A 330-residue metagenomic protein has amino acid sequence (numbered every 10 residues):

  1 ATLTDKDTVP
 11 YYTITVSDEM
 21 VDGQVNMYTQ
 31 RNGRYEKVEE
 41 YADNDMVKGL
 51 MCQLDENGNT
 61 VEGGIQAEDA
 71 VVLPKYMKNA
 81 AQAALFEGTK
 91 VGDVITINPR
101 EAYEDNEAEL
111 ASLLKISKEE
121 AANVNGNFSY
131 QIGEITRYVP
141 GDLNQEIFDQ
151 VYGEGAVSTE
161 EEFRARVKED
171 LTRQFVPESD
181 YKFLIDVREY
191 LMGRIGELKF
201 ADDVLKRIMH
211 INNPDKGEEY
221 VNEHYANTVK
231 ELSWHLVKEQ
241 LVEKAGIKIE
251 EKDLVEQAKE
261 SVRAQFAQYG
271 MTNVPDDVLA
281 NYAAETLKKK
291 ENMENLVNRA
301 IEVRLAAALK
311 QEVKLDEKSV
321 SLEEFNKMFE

Functional and structural regions predicted by a protein language model:
A1-E330: FKBP-type peptidyl-prolyl cis-trans isomerases
